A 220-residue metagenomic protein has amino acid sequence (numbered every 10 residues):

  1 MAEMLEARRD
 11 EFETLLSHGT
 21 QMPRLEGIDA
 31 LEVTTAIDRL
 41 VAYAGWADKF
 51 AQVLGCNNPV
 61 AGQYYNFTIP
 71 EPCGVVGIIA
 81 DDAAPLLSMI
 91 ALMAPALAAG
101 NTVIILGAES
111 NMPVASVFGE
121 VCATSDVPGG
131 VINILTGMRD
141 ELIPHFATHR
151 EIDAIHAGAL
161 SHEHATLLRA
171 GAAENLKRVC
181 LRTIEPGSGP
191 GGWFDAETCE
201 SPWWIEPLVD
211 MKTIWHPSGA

Functional and structural regions predicted by a protein language model:
M1-G62, P95: N-terminal Rossmann-like NAD(P)+-binding subdomain of aldehyde/semialdehyde dehydrogenases
L16, G100, I132, F146: Residue-level signal for inorganic ion chemistry
I28, E32, D38-V53, F67 (+1 more regions): C-terminal segments
G45-S125: Conserved small-residue-rich beta-alpha loop and adjacent elements that most often cradle the phosphate/pyrophosphate
C56, I134-G137: Active-site donor-binding acidic/aromatic loop of nucleotide-activated sugar and phosphosugar transferases involved
Y64, E141-L142, H164: Short acidic active-site motifs
A94-L97, H145, G171: Hydrophobic/aromatic ligand-binding patch that stacks against planar heteroaromatic rings of cofactors or nucleotides
T136-G158: A charged, well-structured terminal subsegment
